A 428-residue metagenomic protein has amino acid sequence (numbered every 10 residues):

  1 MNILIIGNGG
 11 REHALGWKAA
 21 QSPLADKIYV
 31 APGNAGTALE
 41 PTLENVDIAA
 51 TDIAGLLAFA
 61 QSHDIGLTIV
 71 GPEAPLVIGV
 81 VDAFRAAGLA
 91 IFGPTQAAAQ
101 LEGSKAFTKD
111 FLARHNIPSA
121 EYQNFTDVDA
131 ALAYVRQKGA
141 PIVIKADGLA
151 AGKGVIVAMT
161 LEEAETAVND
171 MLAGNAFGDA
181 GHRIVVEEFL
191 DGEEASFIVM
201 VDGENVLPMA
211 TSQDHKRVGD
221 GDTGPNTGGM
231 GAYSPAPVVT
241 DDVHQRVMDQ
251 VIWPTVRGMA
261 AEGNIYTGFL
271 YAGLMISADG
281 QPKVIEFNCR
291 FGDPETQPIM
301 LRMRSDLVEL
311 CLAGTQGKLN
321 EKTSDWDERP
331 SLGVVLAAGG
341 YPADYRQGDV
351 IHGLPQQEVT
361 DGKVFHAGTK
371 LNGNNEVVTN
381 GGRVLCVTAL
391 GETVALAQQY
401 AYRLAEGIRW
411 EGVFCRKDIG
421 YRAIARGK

Functional and structural regions predicted by a protein language model:
M1-A97: ATP-binding N-terminal substructure of ATP-dependent carboxylate-amine bond-forming enzymes
A20-P23, A38-L39, S62, F92 (+13 more regions): Solvent-exposed alpha-helices and their adjacent loops that cap or buttress functional pockets in soluble metabolic
N45-T51, Q123-D127, A158: Short acidic-hydrophobic, aromatic-tinged amphipathic segments that line or gate anion-handling sites
P94-G154: A conserved helix-loop-beta module that forms one wall/lid of the active-site cleft in ATP-utilizing catalytic domains
G154, A158-T296: Internal nucleotide-binding/catalytic subdomain
M248-L270, N288-V359, N372: Active-site "cap" helix and flanking loop/linker of ATP-utilizing ligase/carboxylase catalytic domains
T369-N374, T379-K428: Generic C-terminus detector
